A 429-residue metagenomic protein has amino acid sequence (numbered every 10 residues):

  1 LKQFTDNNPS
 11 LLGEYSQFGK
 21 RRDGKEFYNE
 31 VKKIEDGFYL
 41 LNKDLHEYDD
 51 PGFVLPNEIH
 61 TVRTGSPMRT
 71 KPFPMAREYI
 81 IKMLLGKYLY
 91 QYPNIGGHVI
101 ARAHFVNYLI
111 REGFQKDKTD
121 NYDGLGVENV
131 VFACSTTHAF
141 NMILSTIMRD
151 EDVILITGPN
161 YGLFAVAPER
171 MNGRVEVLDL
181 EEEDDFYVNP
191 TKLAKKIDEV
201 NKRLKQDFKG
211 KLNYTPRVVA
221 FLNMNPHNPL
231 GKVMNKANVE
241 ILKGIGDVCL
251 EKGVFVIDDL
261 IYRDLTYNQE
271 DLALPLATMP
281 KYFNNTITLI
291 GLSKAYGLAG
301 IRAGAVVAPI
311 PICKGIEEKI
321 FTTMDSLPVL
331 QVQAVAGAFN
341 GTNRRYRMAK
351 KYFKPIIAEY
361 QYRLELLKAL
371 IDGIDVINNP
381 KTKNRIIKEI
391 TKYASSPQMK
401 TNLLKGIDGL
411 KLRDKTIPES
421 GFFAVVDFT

Functional and structural regions predicted by a protein language model:
L1-S135, M142: N-terminal small-domain helix-loop-helix segment of the aminotransferase-like
I34-Y48, K202-L212, L276, N379-D408: Intrinsically disordered, low-complexity domain-flanking/linker segments in eukaryotic proteins, enriched
T61, F353-K368, D372, I377-F428: Conserved glycine-rich beta-strand-loop-beta hairpin in the small C-terminal domain of fold type I
Y88-E251, R263-P280: Conserved core of the PLP fold type I
A101-F105, A139, I245, Y352 (+2 more regions): Alpha-helical packing segments of well-folded alpha/beta enzyme cores
A277-E318, S326-A334: Active-site PLP attachment segment
